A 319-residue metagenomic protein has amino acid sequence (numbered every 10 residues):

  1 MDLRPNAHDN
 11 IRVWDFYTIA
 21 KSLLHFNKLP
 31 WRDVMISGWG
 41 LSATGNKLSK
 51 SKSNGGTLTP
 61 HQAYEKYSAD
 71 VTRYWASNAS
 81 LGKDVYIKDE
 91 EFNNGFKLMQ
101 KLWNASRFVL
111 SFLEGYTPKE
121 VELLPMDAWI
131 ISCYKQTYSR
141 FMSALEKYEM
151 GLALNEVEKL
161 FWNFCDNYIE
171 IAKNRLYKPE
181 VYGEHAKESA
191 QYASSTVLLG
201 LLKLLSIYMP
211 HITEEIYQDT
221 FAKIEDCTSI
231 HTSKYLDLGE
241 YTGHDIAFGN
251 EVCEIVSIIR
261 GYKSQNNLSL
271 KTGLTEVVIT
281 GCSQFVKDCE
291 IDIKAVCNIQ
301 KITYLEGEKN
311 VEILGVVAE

Functional and structural regions predicted by a protein language model:
M1-D9: A short glycine/serine-rich beta->alpha loop
H8-W14, A63-S77: Aromatic-rich carbohydrate-recognition surfaces in CAZymes
D15-F16, Y217: Active-site-flanking alpha-helical
F16-L24: Short Ser/Thr-interspersed hydrophobic loop/turn segments at strand-loop and sheet-helix junctions that line or gate
T18, N78-A79, T220: Alpha-helix boundary/capping residues
L24-A69, Y86-E319: Feature 926 captures the class I aminoacyl-tRNA synthetase adenylation module centered on the KMSKS loop
S77-N78, T137: A glycine-rich, basic-preceded beta-loop-alpha segment at the flavin cofactor/substrate interface of flavin-utilizing
G82-K83: Transmembrane helix-loop junctions at the membrane interface of multipass transporters and ion channels
